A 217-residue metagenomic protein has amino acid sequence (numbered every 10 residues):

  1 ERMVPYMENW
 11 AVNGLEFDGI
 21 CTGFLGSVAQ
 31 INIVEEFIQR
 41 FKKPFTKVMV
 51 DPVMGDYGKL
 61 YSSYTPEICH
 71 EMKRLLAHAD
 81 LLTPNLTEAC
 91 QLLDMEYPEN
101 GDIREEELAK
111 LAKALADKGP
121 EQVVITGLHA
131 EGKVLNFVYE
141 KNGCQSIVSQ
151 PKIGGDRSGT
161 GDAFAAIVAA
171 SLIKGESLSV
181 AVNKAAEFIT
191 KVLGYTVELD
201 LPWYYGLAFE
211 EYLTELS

Functional and structural regions predicted by a protein language model:
E1-S62, E210-E215: Conserved N-terminal subdomain of the carbohydrate kinase-like
G26, M54-D56, E88, G127-E131 (+2 more regions): Glycine-rich beta-alpha junction loops
S63-Q145: Conserved phosphate/ATP/ADP-binding segment of small-molecule kinases
Q91, G155-L178: Short, small-residue alpha-helix embedded
C144-S146, S171-A185: Phosphate-handling active-site elements
Q145-S158: Short pre-catalytic strand/loop immediately N-terminal to key active-site residues, enriched for Gly-Thr
S179-S217: Charged C-terminal helix
